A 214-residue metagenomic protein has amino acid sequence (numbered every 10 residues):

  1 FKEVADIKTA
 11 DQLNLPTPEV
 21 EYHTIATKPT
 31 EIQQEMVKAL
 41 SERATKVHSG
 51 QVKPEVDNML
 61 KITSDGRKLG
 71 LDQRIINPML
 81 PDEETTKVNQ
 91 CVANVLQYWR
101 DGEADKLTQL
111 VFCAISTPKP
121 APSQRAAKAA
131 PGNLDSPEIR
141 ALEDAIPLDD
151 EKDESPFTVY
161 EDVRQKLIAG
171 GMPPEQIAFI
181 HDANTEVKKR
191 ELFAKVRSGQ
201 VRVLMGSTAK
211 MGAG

Functional and structural regions predicted by a protein language model:
F1-P81, T85, A93, Q97: Inter-lobe coupling linker of SF2 helicases/translocases
I7-K8, F112-C113, H181-D182, G206-T208: Short His-Asn-centered micro-motif
T85-W99, E186-V187, A194-V196, V201: A Trp-anchored, charged/polar loop motif used as the substrate-binding/catalytic surface of acyl/ester-handling
A104-K106, Q200-V201: Short, high-confidence coil segments that cap the C-terminus of an alpha-helix and link into the following beta-strand
L107-I115: Conserved RecA-like ASCE P-loop NTPase motor core of nucleic-acid helicases/translocases
S116-F179: Conserved helicase motor "Helicase C" RecA-like lobe of SF1/SF2 P-loop NTPases
R164, I168, P173-S207: Conserved helicase ATPase core of P-loop NTP-dependent helicases/translocases
A209-G214: Conserved RecA-like helicase motor core of SF1/SF2 enzymes
